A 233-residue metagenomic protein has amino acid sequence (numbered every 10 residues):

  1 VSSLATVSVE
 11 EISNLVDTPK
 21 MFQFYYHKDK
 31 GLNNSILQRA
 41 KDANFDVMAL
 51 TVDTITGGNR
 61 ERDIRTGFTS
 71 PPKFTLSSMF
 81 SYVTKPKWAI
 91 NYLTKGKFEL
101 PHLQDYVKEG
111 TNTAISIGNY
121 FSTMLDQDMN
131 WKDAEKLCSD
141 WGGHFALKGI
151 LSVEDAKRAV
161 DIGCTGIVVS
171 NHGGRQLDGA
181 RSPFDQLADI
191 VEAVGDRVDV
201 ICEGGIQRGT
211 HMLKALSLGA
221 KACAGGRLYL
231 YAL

Functional and structural regions predicted by a protein language model:
V1, V9-E10, V160, T165-C202: Extended hydrophobic/aromatic segments used for targeting, binding, or gating
V1-D161, G173-Q176: Active-site entrance/lid segments in N-terminal catalytic domains of soluble metabolic enzymes
N34-L37, L151-G163, I190-C202, I206-K221: Catalytic cores of alpha/beta
V52-G58, C164-A180, M212-L233: Glycine-rich phosphate-binding active-site loops on the catalytic face of alpha/beta enzymes
E61, F68-S70, T84, A159 (+4 more regions): Alpha-helix boundary/interfacial micro-motifs
A146-L151, V168, C202, A224: Glycine-rich anion-binding loop/nest that anchors nucleotide
